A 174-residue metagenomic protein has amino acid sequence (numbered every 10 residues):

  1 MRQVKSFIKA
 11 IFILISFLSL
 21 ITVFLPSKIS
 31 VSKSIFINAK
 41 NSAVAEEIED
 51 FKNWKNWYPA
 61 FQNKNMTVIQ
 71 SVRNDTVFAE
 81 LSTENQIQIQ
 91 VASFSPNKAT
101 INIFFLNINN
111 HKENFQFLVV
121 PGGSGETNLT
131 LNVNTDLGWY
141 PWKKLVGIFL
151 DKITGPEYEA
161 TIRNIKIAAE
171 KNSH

Functional and structural regions predicted by a protein language model:
V4-A10, S42, N53-P59, N63-K112 (+2 more regions): Glycine-rich portal/gate segments that line the openings of hydrophobic small-molecule binding cavities
K5-F24: Hydrophobic membrane-insertion alpha-helices, especially the h-region of bacterial N-terminal signal peptides
S27-A43: Alpha-helical transmembrane signal-anchor/signal-peptide segments
S34-N38, Q90, L118-V120: Generic structural detector for well-ordered beta-strands
I37, N41, E47, D151-Y158: Solvent-exposed, acidic/flexible segments
E47-N53: Membrane-proximal N-terminal amphipathic helix
N102-E159, I165-I167: Beta-strand/loop substructures that line and gate deep hydrophobic ligand-binding cavities in soluble
